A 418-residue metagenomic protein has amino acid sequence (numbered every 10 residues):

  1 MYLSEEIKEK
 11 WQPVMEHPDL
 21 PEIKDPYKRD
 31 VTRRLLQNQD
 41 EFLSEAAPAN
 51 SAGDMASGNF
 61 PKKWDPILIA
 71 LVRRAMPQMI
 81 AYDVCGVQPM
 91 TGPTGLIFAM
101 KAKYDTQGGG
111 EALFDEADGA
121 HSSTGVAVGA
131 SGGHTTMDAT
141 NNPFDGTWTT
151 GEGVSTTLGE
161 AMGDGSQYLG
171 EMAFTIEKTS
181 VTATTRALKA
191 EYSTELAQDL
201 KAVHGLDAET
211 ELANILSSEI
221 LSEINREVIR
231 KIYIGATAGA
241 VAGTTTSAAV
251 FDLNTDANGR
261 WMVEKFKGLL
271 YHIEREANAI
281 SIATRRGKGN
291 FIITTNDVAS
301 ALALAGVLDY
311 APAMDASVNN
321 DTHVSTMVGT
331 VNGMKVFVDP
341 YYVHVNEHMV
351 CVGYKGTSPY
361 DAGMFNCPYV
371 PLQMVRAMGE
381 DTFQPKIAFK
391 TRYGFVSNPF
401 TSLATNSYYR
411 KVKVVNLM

Functional and structural regions predicted by a protein language model:
M1-D19, G235-A236, V250, L308-Y310 (+2 more regions): Short, intrinsically disordered N-terminal pre-domain segments
M1-T124: Extended assembly-interface regions of large multimeric machines
P66, R73-A75, A81-D83, G153 (+5 more regions): Sequence/fold signature of self-assembling virion shell proteins
V84-V87, E227-Y233, N416: Surface-exposed patches in mature extracellular/periplasmic domains of secreted proteins
V87-M90, L96-A183: Assembly/oligomerization interface modules of large self-assembling protein complexes
A208-E209, I224-S247: Short, glycine/acidic-rich hinge or "gate" loops at secondary-structure transitions that mediate conformational
I232-A242, K288-A299: A glycine-rich phosphate-binding loop feature that marks nucleotide/adenosyl-phosphate handling sites
G239-E264, G268: Acidic/histidine-rich catalytic neighborhood
